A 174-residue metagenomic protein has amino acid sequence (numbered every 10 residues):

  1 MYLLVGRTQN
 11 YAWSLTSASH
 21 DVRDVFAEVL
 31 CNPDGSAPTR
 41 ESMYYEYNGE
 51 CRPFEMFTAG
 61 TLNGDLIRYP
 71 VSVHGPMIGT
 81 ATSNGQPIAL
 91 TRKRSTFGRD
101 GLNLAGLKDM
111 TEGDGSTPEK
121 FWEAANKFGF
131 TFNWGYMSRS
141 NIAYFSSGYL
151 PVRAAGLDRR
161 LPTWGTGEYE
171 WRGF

Functional and structural regions predicted by a protein language model:
M1-F174: Mature extracytoplasmic enzyme cores
